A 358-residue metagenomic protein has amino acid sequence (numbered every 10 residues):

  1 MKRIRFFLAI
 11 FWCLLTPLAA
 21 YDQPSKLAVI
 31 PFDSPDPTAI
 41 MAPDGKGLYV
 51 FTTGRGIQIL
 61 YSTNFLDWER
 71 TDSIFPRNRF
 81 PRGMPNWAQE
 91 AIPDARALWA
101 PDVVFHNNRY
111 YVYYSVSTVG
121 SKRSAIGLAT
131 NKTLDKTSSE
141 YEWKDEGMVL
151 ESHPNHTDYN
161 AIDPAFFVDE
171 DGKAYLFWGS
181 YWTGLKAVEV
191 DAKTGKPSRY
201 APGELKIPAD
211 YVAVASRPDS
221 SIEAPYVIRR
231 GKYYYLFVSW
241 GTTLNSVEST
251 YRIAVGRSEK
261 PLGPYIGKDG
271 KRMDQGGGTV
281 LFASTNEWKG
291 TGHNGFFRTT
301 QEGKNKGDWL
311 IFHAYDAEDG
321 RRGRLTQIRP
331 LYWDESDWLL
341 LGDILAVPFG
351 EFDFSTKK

Functional and structural regions predicted by a protein language model:
M1-L8: Bacterial N-terminal signal peptides that target proteins for export
L8-P17: Bacterial N-terminal signal peptides
Y21-K358: Carbohydrate-active catalytic/glycan-binding domains of CAZyme proteins, especially the secreted or lumenal ectodomains
